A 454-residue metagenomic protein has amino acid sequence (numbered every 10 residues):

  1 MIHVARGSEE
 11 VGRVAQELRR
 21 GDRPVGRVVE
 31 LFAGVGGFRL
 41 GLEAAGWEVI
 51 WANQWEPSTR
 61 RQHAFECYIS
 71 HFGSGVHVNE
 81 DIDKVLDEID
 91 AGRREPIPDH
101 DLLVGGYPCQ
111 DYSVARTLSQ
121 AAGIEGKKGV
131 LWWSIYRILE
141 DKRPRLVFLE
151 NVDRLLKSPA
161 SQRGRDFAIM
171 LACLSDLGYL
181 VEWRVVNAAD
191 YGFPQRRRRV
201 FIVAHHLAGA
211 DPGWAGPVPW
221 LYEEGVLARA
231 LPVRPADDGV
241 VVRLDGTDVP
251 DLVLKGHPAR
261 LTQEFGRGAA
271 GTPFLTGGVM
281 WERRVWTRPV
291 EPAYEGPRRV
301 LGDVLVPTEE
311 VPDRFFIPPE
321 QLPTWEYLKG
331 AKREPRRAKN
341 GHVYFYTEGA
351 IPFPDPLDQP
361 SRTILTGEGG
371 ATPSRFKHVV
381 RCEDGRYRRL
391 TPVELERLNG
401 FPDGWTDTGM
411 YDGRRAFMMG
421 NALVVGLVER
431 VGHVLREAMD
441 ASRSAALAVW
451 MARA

Functional and structural regions predicted by a protein language model:
I2-L146, V152-F167, A172-S175: Core alpha/beta nucleotide-donor-binding catalytic domains of modification enzymes
H3, F274-A454: C-terminal target-recognition/interaction regions appended to catalytic cores
E30-A33, D101-L102, A188, L365 (+1 more regions): Short glycine- and Lys/Arg-enriched binding-loop motifs that mark or flank ligand-binding interfaces
E56-P57, D153, V185-D190, H206 (+3 more regions): Short, flexible loop/turn elements at secondary-structure junctions
E88-H100, Y112-F353: Class I S-adenosyl-L-methionine
Y107-P108, P144, P194, P402 (+1 more regions): Proline-centered helix-kink/hinge sites
Y107-Q110, L207-A208, G369: Short glycine-rich anion-binding loops that position phosphate/pyrophosphate groups of nucleotides and phosphorylated
